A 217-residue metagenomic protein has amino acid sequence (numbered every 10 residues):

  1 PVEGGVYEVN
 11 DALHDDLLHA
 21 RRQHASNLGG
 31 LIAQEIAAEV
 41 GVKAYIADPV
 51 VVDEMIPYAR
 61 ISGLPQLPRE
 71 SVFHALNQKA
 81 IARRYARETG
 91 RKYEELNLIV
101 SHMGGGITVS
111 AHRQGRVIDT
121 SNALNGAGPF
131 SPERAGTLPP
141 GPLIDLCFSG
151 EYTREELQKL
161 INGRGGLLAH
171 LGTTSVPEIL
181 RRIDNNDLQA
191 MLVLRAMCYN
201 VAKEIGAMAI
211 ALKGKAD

Functional and structural regions predicted by a protein language model:
P1-G29, E54-Y58: Short beta-strand-loop/turn "lid" adjacent to the catalytic site in phosphate-handling enzymes
V2-G4, D48-V52, R164: Short glycine-enriched loops at secondary-structure junctions
N27, L31, V72-L76, A80 (+8 more regions): Conserved active-site and cofactor/substrate-binding residues in soluble primary-metabolism enzymes
G30-K43: Conserved nucleotide-sugar donor-interacting segment of glycosyltransferase catalytic cores, predominantly GT-B
Y58-S149: Glycine-rich phosphate-binding loop of actin/hexokinase-like ATP-binding domains
E95-S101, E156-G163: Beta-strand segments within the central parallel beta-sheet cores of soluble alpha/beta enzyme folds
K159, G163-K213: Adenine-nucleotide phosphate-binding core of ATP-dependent small-molecule kinases
K215-D217: Glycine-rich phosphate-binding loops at beta-strand->alpha-helix junctions
